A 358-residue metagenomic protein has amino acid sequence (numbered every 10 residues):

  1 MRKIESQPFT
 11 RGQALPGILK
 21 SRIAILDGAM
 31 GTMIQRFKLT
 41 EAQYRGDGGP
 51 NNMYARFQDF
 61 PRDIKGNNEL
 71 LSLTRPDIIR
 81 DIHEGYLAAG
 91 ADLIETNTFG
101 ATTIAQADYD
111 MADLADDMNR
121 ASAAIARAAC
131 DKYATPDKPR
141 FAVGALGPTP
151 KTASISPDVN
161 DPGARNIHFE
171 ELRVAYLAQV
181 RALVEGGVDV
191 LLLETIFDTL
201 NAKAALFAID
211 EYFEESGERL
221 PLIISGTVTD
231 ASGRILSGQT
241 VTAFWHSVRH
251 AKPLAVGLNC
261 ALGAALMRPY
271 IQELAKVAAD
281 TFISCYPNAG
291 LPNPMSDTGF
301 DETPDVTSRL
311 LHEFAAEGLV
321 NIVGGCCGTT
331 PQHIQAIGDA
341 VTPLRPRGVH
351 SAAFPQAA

Functional and structural regions predicted by a protein language model:
M1-A358: Domain-level signal for soluble alpha/beta catalytic cores
